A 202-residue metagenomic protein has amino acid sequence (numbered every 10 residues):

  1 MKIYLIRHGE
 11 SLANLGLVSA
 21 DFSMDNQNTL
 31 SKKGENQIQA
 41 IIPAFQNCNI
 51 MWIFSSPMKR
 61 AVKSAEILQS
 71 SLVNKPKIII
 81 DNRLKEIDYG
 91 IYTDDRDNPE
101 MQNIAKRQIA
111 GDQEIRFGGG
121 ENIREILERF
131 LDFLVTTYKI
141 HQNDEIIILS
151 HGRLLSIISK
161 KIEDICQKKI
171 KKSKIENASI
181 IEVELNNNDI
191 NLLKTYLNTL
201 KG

Functional and structural regions predicted by a protein language model:
I3, Q142-R153: Generic beta-sheet signal
R7-P76: Active-site-proximal alpha-helix that buttresses catalytic centers in soluble enzyme cores
N26-N28, S71-R129: Phosphate-handling substructures
Q39-P43, L127, L131-K139, S159: Generic structural signal for well-ordered alpha-helical scaffold segments
A44, N74, K85-N98, K139-D144 (+1 more regions): Acidic, low-complexity terminal tails and accessory targeting/binding regions of phosphate-metabolizing enzymes
I50-R83, I104-I109, E163, E182-G202: Conserved histidine-centered catalytic loops in small-molecule metabolism enzymes
S55-S56, E128, L149-S150: Short beta-strand scaffold positions
R60, L154-L155: Alpha-helix capping/helix-boundary segments
